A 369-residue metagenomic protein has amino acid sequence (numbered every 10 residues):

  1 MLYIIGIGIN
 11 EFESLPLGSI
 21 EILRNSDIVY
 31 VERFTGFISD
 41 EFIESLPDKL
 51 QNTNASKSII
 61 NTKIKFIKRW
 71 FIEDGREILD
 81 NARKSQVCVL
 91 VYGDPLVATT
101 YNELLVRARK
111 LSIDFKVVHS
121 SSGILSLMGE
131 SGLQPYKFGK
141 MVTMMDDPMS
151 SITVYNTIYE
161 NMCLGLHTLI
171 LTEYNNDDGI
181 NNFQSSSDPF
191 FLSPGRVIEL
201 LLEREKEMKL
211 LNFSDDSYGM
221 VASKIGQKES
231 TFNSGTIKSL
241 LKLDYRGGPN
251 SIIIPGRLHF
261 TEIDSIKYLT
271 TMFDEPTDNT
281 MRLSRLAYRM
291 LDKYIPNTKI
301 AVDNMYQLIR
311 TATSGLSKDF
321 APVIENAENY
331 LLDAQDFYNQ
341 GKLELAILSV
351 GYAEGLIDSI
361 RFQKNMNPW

Functional and structural regions predicted by a protein language model:
M1-D114, V118: Class I S-adenosyl-L-methionine
L2-I5, F115, S122-R282: Beta-strand/loop-alpha-helix module characteristic of Rossmann-like adenine-cofactor folds
M281-I324: Amphipathic, heptad-repeat alpha-helical segments
A312, E354-W369: Short, charge-rich amphipathic alpha-helical segments embedded in non-transmembrane helical bundles/solenoids
